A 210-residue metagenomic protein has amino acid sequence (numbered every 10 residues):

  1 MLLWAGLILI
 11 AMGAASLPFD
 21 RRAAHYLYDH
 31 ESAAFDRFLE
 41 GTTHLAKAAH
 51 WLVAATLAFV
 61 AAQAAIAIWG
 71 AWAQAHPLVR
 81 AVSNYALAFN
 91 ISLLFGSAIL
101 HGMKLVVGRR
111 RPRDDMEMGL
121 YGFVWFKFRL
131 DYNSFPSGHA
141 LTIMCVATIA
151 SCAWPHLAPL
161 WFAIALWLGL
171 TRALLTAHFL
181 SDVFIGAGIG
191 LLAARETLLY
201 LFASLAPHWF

Functional and structural regions predicted by a protein language model:
M1, A5, A81-F89, V183: Residue-level signature of transmembrane alpha-helical entry/exit and packing/kink sites in multi-pass membrane
M1-F59, L105-F126: N-terminal transmembrane-helix/juxtamembrane module of multi-pass inner/ER membrane proteins
L3, A65-I66, M116-F210: Membrane-embedded catalytic cores of phosphoryl/pyrophosphoryl-handling enzymes
M12, A88-S92, G96, L100 (+3 more regions): Alpha-helical transmembrane segments in multi-pass membrane proteins
L17, R21, S97-H101, L170 (+1 more regions): Transmembrane alpha-helical segments of multi-pass membrane transport proteins and ion-pumping complexes
L17-F19, V60-A73, A153: Structural signal for the C-terminal ends of transmembrane alpha-helices and the immediately following loop
A62, W69-G102: Interfacial segments of alpha-helical transmembrane regions
N90-L105, P159-T171: Small-polar-interrupted transmembrane alpha-helices in polytopic inner-membrane proteins
